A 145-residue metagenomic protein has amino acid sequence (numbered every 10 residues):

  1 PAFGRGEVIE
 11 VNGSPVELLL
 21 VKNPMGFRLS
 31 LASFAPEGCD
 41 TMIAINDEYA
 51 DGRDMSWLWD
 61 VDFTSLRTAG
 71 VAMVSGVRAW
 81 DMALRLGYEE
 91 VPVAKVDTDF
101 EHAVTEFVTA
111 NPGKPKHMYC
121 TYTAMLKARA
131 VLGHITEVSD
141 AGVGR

Functional and structural regions predicted by a protein language model:
A2-R145: ATP-dependent carboxylate-amine ligase
